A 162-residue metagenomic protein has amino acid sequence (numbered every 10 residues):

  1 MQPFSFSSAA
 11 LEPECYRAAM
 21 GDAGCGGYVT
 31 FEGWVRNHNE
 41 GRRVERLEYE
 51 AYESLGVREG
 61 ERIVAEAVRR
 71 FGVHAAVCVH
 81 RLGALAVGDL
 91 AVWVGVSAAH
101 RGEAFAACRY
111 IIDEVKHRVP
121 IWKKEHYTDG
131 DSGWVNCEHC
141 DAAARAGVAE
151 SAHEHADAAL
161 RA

Functional and structural regions predicted by a protein language model:
M1-L90, S97-R109, D113-A162: N-terminal, polar/charged subdomain of small-to-medium soluble alpha/beta proteins
